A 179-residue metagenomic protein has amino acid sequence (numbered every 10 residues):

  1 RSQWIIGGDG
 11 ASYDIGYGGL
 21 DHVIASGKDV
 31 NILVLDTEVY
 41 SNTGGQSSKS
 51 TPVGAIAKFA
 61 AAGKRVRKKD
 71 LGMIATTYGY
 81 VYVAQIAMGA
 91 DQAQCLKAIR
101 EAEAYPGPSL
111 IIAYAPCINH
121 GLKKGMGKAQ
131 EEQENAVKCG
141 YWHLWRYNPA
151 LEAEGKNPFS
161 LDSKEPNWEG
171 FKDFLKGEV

Functional and structural regions predicted by a protein language model:
R1-Q46, Y82-V83, G89-P106: Thiamine diphosphate
I32-V39, I56-R65, P166-E169: Phosphate-binding glycine-rich loops and adjacent basic patches that engage nucleotide phosphates, nucleic-acid
S47-K69, G127-Y147: Acidic, Ser/Thr-rich peripheral helices and adjacent loops at domain boundaries
T51-A104: Conserved thiamine diphosphate
C95-V179: Glycine/aspartate-rich loop-and-adjacent alpha/beta segment that forms the canonical ThDP
